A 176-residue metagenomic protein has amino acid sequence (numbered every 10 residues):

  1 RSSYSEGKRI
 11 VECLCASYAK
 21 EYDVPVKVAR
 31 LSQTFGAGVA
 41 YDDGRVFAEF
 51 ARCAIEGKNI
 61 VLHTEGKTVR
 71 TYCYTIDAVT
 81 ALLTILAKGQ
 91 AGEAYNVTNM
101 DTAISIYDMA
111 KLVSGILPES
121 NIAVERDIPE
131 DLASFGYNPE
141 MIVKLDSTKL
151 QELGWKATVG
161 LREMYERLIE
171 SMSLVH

Functional and structural regions predicted by a protein language model:
R1-S3, S17, D42: Active-site loop-to-helix junction immediately N-terminal to the catalytic Tyr of the SDR YXXXK motif in Rossmann-fold
S3, G7-I10: Active-site helix of classical SDR
G7, E21-P25, K88: Short coil/turn segments at alpha/beta junctions that flank glycine-rich nucleotide-binding fingerprints
I10, L14, Y18, F50 (+2 more regions): Hydrophobic alpha-helix immediately C-terminal to the catalytic Tyr-X-X-X-Lys motif of short-chain
E12-A37: Conserved beta-loop-beta element that borders a ligand/cofactor-binding pocket
G38-D42, Y137-P139: Short, solvent-exposed loop/turn segments at secondary-structure boundaries
D43, F47-A48: Amphipathic alpha-helical segments in well-structured domains
A54, K58-H176: C-terminal substrate-binding subdomain of Rossmann-fold SDR/epimerase-dehydratase oxidoreductases
